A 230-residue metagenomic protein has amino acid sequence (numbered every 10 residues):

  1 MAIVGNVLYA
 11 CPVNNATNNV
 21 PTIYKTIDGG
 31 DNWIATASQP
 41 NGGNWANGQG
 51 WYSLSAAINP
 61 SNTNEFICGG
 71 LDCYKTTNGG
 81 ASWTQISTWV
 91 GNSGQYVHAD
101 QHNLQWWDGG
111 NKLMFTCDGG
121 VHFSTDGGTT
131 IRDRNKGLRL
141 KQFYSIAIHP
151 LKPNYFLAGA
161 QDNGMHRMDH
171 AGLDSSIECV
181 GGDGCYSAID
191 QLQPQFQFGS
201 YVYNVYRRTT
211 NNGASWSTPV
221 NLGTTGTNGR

Functional and structural regions predicted by a protein language model:
M1-R230: Beta-propeller blade termini and top-face loops
